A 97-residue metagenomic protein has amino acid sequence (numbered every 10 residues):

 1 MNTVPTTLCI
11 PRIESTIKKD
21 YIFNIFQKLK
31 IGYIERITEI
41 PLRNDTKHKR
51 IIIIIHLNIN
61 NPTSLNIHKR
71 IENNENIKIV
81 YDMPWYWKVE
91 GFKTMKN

Functional and structural regions predicted by a protein language model:
N2-K49, I55-I67, I71-N74: Canonical RRM/RBD RNA-binding surface and closely related RRM-like beta-sheet modules in eukaryotic RNA-binding proteins
R70-N97: Low-complexity RS/RG/RGG-rich segments used by eukaryotic RNA-binding proteins and nuclear co-regulators for mRNP
